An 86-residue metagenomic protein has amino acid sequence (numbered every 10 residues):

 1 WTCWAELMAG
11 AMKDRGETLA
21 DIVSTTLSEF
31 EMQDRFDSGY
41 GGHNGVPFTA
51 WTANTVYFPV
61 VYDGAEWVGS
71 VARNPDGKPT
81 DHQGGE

Functional and structural regions predicted by a protein language model:
W1-D37: N-terminal domain-onset segments
W4-L7, N54, S70: Enriched - but not universal
A9-M12, P59, S70, P75: Amphipathic alpha-helical interaction segments
L27-G64: Amphipathic, interaction-prone secondary-structure segments
S70-E86: Compact, glycine/acidic-enriched structural inserts
